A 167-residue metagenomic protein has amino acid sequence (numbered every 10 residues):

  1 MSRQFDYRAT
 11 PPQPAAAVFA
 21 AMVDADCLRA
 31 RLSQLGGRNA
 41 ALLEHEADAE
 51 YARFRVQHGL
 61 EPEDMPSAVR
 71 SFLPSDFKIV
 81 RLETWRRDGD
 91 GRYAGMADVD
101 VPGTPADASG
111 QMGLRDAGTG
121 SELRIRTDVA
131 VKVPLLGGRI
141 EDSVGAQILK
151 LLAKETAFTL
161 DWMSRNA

Functional and structural regions predicted by a protein language model:
M1-P62, A68: Hydrophobic ligand-binding cavity/cleft-lining segments
V18-M22, I125, T159: Hydrophobic pocket/interface hotspot
A30-G37, G89-R92, T104-P105: Short secondary-structure junctions
G36, S71-V80, T104-G110: Amphipathic hydrophobic-ligand
L43-R53, R87-D90, R115-G118: Short, ordered beta-strand-loop transition motifs
R55, T84, Y93-G145: Beta-strand/loop substructures that line and gate deep hydrophobic ligand-binding cavities in soluble
E61-D88: Helix-adjacent hinge/juxtasegments
R86-R87, G137-A167: A conserved amphipathic terminal alpha-helix motif
